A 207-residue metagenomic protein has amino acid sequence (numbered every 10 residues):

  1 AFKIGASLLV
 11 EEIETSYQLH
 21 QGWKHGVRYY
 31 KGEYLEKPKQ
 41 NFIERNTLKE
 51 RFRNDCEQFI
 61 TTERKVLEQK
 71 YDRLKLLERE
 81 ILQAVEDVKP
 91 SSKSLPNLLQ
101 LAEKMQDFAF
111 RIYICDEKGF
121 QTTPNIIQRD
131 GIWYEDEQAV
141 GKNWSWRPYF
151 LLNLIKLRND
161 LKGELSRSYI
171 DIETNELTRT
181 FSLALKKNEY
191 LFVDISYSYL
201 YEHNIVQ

Functional and structural regions predicted by a protein language model:
A1-L74, V85, K89: EAL-family c-di-GMP phosphodiesterase catalytic domain
K3, D107-A109, K187: Short, well-ordered loop/turn elements at secondary-structure boundaries
E12, Y34, D116, N125 (+1 more regions): Active-site proximal loops enriched in glycine and acidic residues that flank catalytic Cys/His/Asp and coordinate
H20, Q121-P124, N175-R179: Short, solvent-exposed polar/charged micro-motifs at secondary-structure junctions
G26-V27, E137-N204: Sensory/regulatory domains in signal-transduction proteins
K37, N41-N46, E50-R53, E189-Q207: Sensory coupling linkers of modular signal transduction proteins
E78, L82, S91-E103: Short amphipathic alpha-helical segments
A102-N159: Structured interaction and signal-relay segments at domain junctions
